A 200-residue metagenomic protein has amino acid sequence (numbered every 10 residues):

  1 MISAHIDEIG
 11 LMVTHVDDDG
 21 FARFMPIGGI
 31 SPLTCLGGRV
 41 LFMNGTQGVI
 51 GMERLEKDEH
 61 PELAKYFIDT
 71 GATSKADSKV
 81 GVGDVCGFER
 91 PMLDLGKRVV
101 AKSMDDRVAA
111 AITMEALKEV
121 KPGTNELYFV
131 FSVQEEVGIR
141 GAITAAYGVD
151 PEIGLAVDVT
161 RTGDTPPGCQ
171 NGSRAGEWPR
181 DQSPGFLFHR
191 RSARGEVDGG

Functional and structural regions predicted by a protein language model:
M1-G200: N-terminal hydrophobic/helix-forming segments and targeting peptides
